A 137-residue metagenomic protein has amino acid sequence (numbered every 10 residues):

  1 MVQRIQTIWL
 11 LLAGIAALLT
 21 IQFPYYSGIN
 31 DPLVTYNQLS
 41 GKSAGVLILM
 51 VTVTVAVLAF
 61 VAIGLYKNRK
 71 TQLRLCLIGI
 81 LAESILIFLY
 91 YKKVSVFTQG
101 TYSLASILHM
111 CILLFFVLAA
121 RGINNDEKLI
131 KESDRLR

Functional and structural regions predicted by a protein language model:
V2-I8, G14-V57: Interfacial loop at the N-terminal end of multi-pass membrane proteins
Q3-A13, Q72-C76, H109: Interfacial segments of alpha-helical transmembrane regions
A17-P24, A59-A62, I87-Y91, F116: Structural signal for membrane-spanning alpha-helices in multi-pass inner-membrane proteins, emphasizing helix cores
A59-L73: Juxtamembrane helix-break-helix junctions at the cytosolic face of small multi-pass alpha-helical membrane proteins
R74-K92: Hydrophobic alpha-helical membrane segments
Y91-A105: Membrane-helix boundary connector in multi-pass membrane proteins
T101-K128: Alpha-helical membrane-associated segments of multi-pass integral membrane proteins
E127-R137: Short, charged juxtamembrane terminal tails flanking transmembrane helices
